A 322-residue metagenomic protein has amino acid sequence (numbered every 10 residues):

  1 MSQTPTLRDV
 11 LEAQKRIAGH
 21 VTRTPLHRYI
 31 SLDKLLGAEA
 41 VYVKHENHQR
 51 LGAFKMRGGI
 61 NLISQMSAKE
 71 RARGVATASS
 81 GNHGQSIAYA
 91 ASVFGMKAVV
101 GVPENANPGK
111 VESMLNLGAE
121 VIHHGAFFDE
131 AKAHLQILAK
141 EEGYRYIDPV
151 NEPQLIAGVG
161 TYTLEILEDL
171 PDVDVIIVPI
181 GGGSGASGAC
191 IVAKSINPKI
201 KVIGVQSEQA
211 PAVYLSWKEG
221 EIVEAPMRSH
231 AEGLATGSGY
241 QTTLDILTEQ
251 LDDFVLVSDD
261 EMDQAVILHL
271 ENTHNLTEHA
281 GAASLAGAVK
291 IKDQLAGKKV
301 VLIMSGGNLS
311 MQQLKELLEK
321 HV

Functional and structural regions predicted by a protein language model:
M1-V322: PLP-dependent amino-acid enzyme catalytic core
